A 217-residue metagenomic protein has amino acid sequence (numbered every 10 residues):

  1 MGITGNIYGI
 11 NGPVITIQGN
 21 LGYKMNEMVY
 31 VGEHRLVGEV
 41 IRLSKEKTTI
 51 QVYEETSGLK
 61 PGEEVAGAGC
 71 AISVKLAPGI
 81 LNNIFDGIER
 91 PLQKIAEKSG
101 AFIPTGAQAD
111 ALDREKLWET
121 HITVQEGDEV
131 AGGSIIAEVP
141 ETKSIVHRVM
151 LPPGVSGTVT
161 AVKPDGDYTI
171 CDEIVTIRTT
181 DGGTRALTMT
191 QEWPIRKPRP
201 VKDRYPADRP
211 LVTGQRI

Functional and structural regions predicted by a protein language model:
M1-A96, A101-P104: N-terminal accessory targeting/assembly segments
P13-I17, T48-E54, R114-Q125, T158-K163: Short alpha-helix capping/helix-loop boundary micro-motifs
N20, H34, C70-A71, E89 (+4 more regions): Short, surface-exposed secondary-structure boundary micro-motifs
G22, G58, T123-E129, A161-D167: Residue-level "contact hotspot" at macromolecular interaction interfaces
G32-H34, P164-D167, D181: Generic structural signal for short, solvent-exposed loop/turn connectors between secondary structure elements
R42-T48, P78-E89, I145-D165, T184-V201: Short, compositionally biased
E97-K143, H147-P152, T169-I217: P-loop NTPase nucleotide-binding/switch module
